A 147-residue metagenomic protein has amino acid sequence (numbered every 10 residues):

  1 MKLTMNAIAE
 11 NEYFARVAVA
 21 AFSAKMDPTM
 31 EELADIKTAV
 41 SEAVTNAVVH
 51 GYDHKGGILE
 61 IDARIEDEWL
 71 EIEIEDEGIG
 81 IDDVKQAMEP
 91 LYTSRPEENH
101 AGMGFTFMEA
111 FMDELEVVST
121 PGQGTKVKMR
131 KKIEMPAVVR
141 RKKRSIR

Functional and structural regions predicted by a protein language model:
M1-K2, A47-R147: Conserved beta-strand-loop-beta-strand hairpin that lines the nucleotide-binding pocket of ATP/GTP-utilizing enzymes
M1-M5, K25, T29, P90: A short, mixed-charge helix-start or loop-turn motif at secondary-structure junctions
K2-F14: STAS-typified acidic loop motif
F14-R16, A63: Short, charged, low-hydrophobicity "junction" segments
V17-S41: Conserved short strand/loop->alpha-helix "switch" segment adjacent to the catalytic nucleotide/phosphoryl-transfer site
E42-N46: Conserved polar catalytic motif of the HATPase_c/GHKL fold
